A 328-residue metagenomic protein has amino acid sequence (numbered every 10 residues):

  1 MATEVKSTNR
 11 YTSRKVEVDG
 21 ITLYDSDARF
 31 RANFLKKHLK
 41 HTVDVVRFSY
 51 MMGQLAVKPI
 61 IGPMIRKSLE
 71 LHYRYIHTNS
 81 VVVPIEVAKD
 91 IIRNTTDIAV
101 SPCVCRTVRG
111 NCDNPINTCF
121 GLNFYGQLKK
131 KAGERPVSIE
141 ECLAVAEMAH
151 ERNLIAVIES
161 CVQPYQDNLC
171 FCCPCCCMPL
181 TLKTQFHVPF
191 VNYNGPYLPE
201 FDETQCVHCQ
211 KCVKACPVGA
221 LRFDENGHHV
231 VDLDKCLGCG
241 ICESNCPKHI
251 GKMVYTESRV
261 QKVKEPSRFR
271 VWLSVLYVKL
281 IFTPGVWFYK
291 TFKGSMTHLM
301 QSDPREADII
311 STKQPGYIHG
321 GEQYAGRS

Functional and structural regions predicted by a protein language model:
M1-T181: Iron-sulfur-associated redox domains of electron-transfer enzymes in respiratory and anaerobic energy metabolism
T3, L233-S328: Flanking helices and flexible, charged tails adjoining ferredoxin-like Fe-S electron-transfer domains in multi-subunit
I98-V100, A149, F201, V231 (+1 more regions): Generic structural hydrophobic/aromatic packing signal, biased to beta-strands
A99, F171, L198-E200, K252: Generic structural signal for residues positioned in beta-strands
N123-Q127, T181-K183, G195-Y197, E225-N226 (+2 more regions): Glycine-rich loops and low-complexity Gly/Arg-rich segments that provide flexible linkers or classic glycine-based
R135, P179-L180, V191-H208, V260-W272 (+1 more regions): Hydrophobic transmembrane alpha-helix bundles
V157-N168, F186-A215, G219-G238, T256-V260: Ferredoxin-like iron-sulfur electron-transfer modules
C177, K211-P217, L221, I241-P247 (+1 more regions): Short functional micro-motifs and their immediate structural scaffolds
